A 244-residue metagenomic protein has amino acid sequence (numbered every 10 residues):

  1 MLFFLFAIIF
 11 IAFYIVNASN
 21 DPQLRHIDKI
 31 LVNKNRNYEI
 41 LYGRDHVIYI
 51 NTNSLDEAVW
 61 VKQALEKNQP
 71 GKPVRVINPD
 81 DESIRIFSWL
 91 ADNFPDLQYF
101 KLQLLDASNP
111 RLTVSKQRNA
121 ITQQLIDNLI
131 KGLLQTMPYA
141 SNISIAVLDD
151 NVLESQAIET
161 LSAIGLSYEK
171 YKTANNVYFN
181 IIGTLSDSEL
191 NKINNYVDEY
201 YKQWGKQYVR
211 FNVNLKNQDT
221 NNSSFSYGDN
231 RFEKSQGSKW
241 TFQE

Functional and structural regions predicted by a protein language model:
M1-V47, N53-E244: N-terminal targeting leaders
